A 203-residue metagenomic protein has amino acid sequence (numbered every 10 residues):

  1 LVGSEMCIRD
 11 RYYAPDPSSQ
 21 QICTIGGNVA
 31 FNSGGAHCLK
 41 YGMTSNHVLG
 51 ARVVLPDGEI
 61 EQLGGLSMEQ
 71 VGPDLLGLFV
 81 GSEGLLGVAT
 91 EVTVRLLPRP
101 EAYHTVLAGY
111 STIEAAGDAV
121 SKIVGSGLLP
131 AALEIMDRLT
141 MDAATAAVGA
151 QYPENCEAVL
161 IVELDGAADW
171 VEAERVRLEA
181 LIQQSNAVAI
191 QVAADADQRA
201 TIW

Functional and structural regions predicted by a protein language model:
L1-I8: Short, small-residue-biased leader/transition segments that mark boundaries at the very start of proteins
V2, N46, L128: Structured loop/turn residues at beta-strand edges in well-structured enzyme cores
G3, L85, E157: Conserved catalytic motifs of the protein kinase core domain
S4, L49-L63, A102-A119: Short, conserved aromatic-histidine micro-motifs
E5, E83, E91, E134 (+1 more regions): Acidic-residue sensor for enzyme active/binding pockets
R9-D57, Q62, S67-L75, F79-G81 (+1 more regions): A gly/ser-rich beta-alpha-beta helix-loop segment of oxidoreductase catalytic cores
V94-P98, H104-W203: C-terminal substrate-recognition/cap domain of FAD-linked oxidoreductases
